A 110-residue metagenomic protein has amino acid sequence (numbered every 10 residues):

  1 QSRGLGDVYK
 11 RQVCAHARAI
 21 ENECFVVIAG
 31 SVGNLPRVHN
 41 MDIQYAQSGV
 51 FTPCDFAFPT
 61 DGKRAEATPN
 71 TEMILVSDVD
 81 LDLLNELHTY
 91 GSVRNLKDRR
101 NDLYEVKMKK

Functional and structural regions predicted by a protein language model:
Q1-Y9: Single conserved hydrophobic/aromatic residue that forms the stacking wall/gate of nucleotide- or nucleobase-binding
R3, A29-V32: Short secondary-structure boundary segments
D7, A15, R37-V38: Short, surface-exposed loop/turn motifs that are enriched in glycine and acidic residues and include a nearby proline
K10-H16, I43-Q44: Charged helix-capping and loop-helix junction motifs
A19: Short, conserved loop/helix-junction motifs that constitute active-site signature segments in enzyme catalytic cores
V32-K110: C-terminal beta-strand edge segments of enzyme domains
